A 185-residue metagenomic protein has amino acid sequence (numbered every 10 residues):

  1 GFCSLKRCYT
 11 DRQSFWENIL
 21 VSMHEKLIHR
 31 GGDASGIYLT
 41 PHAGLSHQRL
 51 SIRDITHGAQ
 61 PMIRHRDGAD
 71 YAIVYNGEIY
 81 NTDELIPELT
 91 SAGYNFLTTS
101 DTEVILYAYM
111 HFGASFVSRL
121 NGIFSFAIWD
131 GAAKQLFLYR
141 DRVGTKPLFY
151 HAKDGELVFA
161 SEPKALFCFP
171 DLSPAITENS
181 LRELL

Functional and structural regions predicted by a protein language model:
G1-L185: Cysteine-centered catalytic environments shared across enzyme families
